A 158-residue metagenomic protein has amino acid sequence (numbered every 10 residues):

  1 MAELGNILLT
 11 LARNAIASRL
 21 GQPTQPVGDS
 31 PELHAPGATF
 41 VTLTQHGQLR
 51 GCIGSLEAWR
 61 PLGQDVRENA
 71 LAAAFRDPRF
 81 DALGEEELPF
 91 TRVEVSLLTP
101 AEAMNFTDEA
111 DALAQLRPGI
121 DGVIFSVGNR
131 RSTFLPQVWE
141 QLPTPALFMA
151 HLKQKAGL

Functional and structural regions predicted by a protein language model:
M1-L158: Basic nucleic-acid-binding interfaces
